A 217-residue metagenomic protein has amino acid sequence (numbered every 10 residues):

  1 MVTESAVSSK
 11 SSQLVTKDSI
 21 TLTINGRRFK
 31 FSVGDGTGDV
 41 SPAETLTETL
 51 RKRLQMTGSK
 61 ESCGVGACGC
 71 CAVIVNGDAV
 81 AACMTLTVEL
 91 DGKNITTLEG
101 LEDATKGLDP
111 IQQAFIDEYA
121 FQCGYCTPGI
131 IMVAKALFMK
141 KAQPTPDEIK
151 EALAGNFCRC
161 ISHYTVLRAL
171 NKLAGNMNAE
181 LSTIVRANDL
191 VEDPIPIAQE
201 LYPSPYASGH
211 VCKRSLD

Functional and structural regions predicted by a protein language model:
M1-D217: Signature of N-terminal electron-transfer/Fe-S-associated modules in redox systems
